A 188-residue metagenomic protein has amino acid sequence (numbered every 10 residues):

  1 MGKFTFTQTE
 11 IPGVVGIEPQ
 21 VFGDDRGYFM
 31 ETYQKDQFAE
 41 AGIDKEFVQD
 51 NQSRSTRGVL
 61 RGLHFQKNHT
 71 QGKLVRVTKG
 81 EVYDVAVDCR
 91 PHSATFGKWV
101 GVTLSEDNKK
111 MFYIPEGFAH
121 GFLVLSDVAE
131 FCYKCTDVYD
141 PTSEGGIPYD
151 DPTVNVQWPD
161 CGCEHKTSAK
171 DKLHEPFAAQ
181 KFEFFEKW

Functional and structural regions predicted by a protein language model:
M1-D107, S126-V128, C135-W188: Non-catalytic, conserved peripheral segments adjacent to functional cores
V85, F112, H120-L125, Y133: Short beta-strand His + acidic residue motifs that chelate non-heme Fe in jelly-roll/DSBH and cupin folds
